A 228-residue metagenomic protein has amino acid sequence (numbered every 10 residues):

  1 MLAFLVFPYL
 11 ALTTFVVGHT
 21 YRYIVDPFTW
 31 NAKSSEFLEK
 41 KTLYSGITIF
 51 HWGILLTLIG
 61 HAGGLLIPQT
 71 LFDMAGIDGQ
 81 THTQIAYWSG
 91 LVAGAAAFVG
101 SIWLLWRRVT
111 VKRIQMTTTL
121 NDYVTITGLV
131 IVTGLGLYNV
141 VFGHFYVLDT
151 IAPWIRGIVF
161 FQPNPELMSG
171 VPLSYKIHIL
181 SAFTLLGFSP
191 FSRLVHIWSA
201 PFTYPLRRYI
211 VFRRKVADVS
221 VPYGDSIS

Functional and structural regions predicted by a protein language model:
M1-F15: Hydrophobic transmembrane alpha-helical segments in integral membrane proteins
L12-V25, T57-L65: Alpha-helical transmembrane segments of multi-pass membrane proteins
T20-E36: An N-terminal structural lobe/cap that precedes and organizes the functional/catalytic core across diverse proteins
N31-T48, I54-L55, I59-R156, S169-L173 (+5 more regions): Long, contiguous internal "core" modules enriched in hydrophobic/ aromatic residues
